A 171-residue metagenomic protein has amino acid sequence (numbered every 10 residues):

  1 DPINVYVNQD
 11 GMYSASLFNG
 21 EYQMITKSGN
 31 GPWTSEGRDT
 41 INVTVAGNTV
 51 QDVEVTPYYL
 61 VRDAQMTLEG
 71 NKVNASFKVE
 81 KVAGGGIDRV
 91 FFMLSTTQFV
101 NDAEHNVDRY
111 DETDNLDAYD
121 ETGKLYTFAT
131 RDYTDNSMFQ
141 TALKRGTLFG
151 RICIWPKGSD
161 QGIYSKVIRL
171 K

Functional and structural regions predicted by a protein language model:
P2-D10: Short, acidic Ser/Thr/Gly-rich low-complexity loop/linker segments typical of extracellular and cell-surface proteins
G11-A15, D39, T49-Q51, K124-S137: Short strand-edge motifs at loop-to-beta-strand transitions and within beta-strands of extracellular beta-rich domains
G11-T34: A short, solvent-exposed beta-strand micro-motif common in secreted/extracellular proteins
G29-T56: Structured interaction patches on ligand/partner-binding surfaces of diverse proteins
E36-I41, G158-K171: Extracellular fibronectin type III
N71-A75: Structural beta-strand segments of beta-rich domains
V82-R109: Solvent-exposed loop/turn segments flanking beta-strands in beta-repeat/beta-sandwich domains
D132-G162: Beta-strand-rich modules
